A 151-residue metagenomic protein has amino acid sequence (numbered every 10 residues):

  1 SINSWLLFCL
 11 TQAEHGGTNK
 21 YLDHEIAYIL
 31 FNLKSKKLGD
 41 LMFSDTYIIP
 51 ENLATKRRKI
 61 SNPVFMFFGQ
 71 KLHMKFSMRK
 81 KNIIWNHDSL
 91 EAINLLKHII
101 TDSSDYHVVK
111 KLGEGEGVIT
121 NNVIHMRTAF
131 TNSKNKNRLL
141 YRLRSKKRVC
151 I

Functional and structural regions predicted by a protein language model:
S1-V118, V123-I151: Active-site environment of non-heme Fe oxygenases that use a 2-His-1-carboxylate facial triad
